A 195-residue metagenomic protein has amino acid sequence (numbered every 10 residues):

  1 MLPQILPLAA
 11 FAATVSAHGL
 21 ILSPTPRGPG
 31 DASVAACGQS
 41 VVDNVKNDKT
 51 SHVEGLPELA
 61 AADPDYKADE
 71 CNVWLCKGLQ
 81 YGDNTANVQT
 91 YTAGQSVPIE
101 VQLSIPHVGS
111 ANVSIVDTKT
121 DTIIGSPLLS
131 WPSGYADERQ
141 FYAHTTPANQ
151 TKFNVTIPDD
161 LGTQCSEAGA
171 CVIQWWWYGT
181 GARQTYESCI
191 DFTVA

Functional and structural regions predicted by a protein language model:
M1-S23: Fungal secretory targeting signals
A12-A13, S104, T118-T120, Y178-T180: Conserved beta-strand elements of beta-rich interaction domains across eukaryotes, especially beta-propellers
H18-G125: N-terminal "mature-chain" segments and other terminal, solvent-exposed stretches
A36-G38, E70-K77, Q164-S166, A170-V172 (+1 more regions): Sequence contexts marking disulfide-bonded cysteines in secreted/extracellular proteins
G94-S96, V108, Q150, S166-A170: Extracellular Ig-like/FN3 beta-sandwich strand-entry sites
V116, F153-A182: Internal, hydrophobic beta-strand segments that form the core of beta-sheet-rich folds
K119-I157: Exoplasmic/lumenal beta-rich domain surfaces
R183-A195: Short beta-strand elements
